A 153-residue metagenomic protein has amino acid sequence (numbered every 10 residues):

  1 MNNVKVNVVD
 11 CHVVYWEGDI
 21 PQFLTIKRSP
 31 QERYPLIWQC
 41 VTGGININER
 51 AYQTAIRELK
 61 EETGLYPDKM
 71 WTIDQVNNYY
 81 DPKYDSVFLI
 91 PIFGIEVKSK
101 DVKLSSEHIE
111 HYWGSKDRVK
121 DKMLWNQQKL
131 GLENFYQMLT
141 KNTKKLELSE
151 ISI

Functional and structural regions predicted by a protein language model:
M1-F23: Conserved N-terminal beta-strand and adjoining loop/helix that marks the start of the Nudix/MutT-like hydrolase domain
V4-V6, G18, R33, D85-F88 (+2 more regions): A generic fold-level signal
V13-Y15, K27, I92-E96, S115: Short, well-ordered beta-strand micro-motif
D19, K100-K103: Short helix-loop capping/hinge motifs at secondary-structure junctions, enriched in acidic/polar residues
I20-E61: Conserved Nudix-box catalytic region and its N-terminal flanking loop in Nudix hydrolases and closely related
Q39, V87, W113: Short aromatic/basic micro-patch
K60, G64-K100: Active-site segment of metal-dependent pyrophosphate-handling enzymes, primarily the Nudix hydrolase catalytic core
I92, K103-F135: NUDIX/MutT-family hydrolases
